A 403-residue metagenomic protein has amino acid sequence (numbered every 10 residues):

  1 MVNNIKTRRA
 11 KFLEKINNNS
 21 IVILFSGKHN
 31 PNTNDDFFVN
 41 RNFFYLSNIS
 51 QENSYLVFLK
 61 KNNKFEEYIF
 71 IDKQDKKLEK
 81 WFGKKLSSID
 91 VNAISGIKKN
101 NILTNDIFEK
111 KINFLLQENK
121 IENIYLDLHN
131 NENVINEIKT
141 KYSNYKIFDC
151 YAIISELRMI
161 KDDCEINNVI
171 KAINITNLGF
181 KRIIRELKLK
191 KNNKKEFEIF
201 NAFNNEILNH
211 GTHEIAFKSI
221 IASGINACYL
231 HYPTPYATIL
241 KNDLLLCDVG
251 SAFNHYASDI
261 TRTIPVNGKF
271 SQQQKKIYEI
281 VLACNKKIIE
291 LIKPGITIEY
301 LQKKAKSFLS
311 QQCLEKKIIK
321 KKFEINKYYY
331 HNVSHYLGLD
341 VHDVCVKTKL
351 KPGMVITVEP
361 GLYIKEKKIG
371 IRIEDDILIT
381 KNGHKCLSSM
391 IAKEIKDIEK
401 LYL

Functional and structural regions predicted by a protein language model:
M1-L403: Active-site neighborhoods and metal-handling regions in enzymes and metal-associated proteins
